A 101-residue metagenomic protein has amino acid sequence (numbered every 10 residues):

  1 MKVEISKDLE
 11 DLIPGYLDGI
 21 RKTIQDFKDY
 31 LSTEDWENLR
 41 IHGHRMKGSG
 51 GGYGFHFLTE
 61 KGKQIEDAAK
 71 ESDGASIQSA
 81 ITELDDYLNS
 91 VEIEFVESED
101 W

Functional and structural regions predicted by a protein language model:
K2-V3, K7-I24, S49, Y53-E60 (+1 more regions): Amphipathic, coiled-coil-like alpha-helical segments
T23-E71: Extended, amphipathic alpha-helices with heptad-repeat/coiled-coil or helix-bundle character that serve as
